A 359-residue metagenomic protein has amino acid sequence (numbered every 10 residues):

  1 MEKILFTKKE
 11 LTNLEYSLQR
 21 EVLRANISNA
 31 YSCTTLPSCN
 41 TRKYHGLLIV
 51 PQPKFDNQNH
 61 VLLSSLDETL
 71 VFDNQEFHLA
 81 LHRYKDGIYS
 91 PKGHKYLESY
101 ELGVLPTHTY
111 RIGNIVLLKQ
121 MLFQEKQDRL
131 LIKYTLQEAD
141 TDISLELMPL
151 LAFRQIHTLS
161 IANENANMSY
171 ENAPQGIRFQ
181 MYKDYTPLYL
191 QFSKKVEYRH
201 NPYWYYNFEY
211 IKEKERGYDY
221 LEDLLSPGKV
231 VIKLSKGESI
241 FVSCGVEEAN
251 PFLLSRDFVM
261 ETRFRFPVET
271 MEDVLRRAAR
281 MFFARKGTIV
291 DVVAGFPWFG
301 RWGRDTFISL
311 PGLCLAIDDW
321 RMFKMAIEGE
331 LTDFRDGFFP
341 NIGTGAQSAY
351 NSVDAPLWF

Functional and structural regions predicted by a protein language model:
M1-F266, P297, R304, D319 (+1 more regions): Terminal accessory carbohydrate-recognition/targeting modules of carbohydrate-active enzymes
R111, F208-R216, R276-I289, G329-F339: Active-site-adjacent bridging/hinge elements
L117-L118, P227, V290-F299, N341-Q347: Active-site-adjacent structural elements in folded domains
E138-A139, S160-A162, M181, L234 (+3 more regions): Aromatic-rich carbohydrate-recognition surfaces in CAZymes
P251-F252, F283, I317, F323: Short amphipathic alpha-helical leader/targeting segments
V259-F296, M325-G329: Conserved oxyanion/phosphate-binding beta-strand-loop segments in alpha/beta enzyme cores
